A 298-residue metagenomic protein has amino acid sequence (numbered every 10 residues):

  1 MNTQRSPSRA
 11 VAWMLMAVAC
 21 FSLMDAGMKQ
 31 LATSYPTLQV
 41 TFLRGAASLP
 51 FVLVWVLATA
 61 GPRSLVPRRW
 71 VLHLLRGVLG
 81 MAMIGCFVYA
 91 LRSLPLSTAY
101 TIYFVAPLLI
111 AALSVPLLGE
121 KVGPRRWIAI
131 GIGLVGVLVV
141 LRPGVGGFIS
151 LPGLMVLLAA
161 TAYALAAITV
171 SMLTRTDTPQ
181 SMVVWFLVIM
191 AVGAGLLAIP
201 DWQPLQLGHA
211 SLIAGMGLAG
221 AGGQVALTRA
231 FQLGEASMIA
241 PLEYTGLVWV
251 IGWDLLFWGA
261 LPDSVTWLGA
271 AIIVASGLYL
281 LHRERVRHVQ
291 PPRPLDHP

Functional and structural regions predicted by a protein language model:
M1-M16, L49-L75, F148, R175 (+4 more regions): Membrane-interface interhelical linkers
M1-Q39, F148-M172, P292-P298: Glycine-/small-residue-enriched transmembrane alpha-helix faces in small-molecule transporters and effluxers
A10-L15, P67-V78, V122-L134, P152-L157 (+2 more regions): Cytoplasmic-side transmembrane-helix entry/capping segments in multi-pass membrane proteins
A19-L23, G27, W55, L74-Y89 (+4 more regions): Hydrophobic alpha-helical transmembrane segments of multi-pass membrane transport proteins, especially secondary
P36-P50, V88-A106, I149-A162, Q206-A221 (+1 more regions): Structural signature of hydrophobic alpha-helical transmembrane segments
Y89, A106-I128, V248-W267: C-terminal transmembrane-helix exit sites in multi-pass transporters
A99-V105, L173-V188, Q224-L255: Helix-helix packing/entry segments at the starts of transmembrane helices
R125-R142, V265-E284: Hydrophobic transmembrane alpha-helices of multi-pass small-molecule transport proteins
